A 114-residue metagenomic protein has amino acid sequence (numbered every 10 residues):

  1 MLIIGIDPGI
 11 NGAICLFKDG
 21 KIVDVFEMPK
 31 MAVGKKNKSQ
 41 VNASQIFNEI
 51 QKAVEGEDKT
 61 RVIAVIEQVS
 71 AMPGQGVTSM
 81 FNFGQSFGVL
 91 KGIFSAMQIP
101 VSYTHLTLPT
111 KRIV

Functional and structural regions predicted by a protein language model:
M1-L106, R112: Phosphate- and other anionic-substrate recognition elements at nucleic-acid/protein interfaces
